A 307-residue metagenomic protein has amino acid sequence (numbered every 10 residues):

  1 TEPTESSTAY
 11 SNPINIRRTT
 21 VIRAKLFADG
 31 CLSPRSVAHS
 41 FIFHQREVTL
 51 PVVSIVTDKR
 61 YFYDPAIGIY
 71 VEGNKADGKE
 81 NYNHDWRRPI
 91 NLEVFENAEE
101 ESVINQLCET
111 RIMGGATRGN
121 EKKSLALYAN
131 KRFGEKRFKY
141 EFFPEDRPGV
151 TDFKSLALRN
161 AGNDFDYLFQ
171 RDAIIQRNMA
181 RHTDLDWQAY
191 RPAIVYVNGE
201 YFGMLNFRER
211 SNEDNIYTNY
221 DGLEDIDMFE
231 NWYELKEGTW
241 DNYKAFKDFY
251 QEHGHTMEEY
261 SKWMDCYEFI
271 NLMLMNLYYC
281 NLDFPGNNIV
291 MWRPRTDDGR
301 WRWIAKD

Functional and structural regions predicted by a protein language model:
T1-E109, K131: Short, compositionally stereotyped local motifs that mark structural "simplifiers"
S6-A9, R35, P65-G68, R137-E141 (+5 more regions): Short, solvent-exposed loop/turn and secondary-structure capping segments
S11, T19-V21, A38, L50-V52 (+10 more regions): Extracellular structured ligand-interaction cores
I55, L127, C266-D307: Active-site acidic catalytic loop and adjacent metal/ATP-binding pocket of ATP-dependent phosphoryl transfer enzymes
Y140-R147, T151-L168, E200, N206-N281 (+1 more regions): ATP-dependent phospho-/nucleotidyl transfer catalytic cores
F165-D184: A conserved alpha-helical element in kinase catalytic cores
R181-V195: Short, well-structured beta-strand/strand-turn elements
